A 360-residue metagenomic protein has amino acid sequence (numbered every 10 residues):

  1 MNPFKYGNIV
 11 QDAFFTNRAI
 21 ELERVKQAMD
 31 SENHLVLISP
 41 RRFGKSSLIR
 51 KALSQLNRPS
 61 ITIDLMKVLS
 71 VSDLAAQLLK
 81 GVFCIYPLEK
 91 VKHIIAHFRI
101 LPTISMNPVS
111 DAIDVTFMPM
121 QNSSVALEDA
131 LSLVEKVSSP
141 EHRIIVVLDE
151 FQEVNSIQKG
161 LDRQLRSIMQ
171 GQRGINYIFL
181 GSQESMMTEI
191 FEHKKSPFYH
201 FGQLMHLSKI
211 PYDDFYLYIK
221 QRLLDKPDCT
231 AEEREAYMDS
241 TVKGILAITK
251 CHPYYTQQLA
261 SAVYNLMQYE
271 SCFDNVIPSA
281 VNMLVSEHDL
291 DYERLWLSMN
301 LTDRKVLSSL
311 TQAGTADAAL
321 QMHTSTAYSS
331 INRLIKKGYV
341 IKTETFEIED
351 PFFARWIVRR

Functional and structural regions predicted by a protein language model:
M1-L35, P40, L88, A231 (+1 more regions): A short, basic N-terminal segment
S31-H34, I38-F43, S47-I144: P-loop NTPase nucleotide-binding core
F117-E184, E192: Conserved Walker B catalytic segment
E189-K250, Y269-S271: Helix-loop-helix "sensor" segment of P-loop NTPases
C251, Q257-H323: Winged-helix-like regulatory helical subdomains adjacent to P-loop NTPase cores
Q321-K337, E347: Short amphipathic alpha-helical interaction segments
F353-R360: Short, amphipathic alpha-helical interaction segments positioned at domain boundaries
